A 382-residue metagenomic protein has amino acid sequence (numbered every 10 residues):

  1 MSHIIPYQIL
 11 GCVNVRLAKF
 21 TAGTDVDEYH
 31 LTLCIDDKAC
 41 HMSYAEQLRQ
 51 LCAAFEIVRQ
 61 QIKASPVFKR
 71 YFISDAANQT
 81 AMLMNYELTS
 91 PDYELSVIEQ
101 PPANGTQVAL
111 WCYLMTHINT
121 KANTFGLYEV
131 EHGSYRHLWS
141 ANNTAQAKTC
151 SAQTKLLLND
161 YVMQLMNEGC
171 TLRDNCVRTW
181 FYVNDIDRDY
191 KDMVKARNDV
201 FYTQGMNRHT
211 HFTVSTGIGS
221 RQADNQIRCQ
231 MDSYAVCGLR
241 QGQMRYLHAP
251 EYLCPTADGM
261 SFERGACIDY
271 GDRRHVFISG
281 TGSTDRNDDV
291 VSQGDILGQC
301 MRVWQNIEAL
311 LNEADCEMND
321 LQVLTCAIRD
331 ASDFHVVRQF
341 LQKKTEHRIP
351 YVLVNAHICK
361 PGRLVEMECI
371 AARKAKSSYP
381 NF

Functional and structural regions predicted by a protein language model:
M1-Q322, I328-F382: N-terminal presequence-like segments and the immediate start of the first folded domain
